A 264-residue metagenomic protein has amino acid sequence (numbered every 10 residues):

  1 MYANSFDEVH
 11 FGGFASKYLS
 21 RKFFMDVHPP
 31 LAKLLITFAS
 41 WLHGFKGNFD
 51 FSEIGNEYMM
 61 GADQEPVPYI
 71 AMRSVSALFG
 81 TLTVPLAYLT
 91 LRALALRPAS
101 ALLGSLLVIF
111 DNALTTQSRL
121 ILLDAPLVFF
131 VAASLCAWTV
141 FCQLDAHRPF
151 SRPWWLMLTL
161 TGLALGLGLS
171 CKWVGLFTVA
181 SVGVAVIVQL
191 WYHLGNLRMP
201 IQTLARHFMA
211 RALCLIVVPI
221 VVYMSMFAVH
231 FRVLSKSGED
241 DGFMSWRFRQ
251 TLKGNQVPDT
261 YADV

Functional and structural regions predicted by a protein language model:
F6, A113-L127, C171-V174: Short acidic/glycine- and proline-prone juxtamembrane loop motifs at membrane-interface regions of multi-pass membrane
H10-G13, S20-A77, K253-A262: Interfacial juxtamembrane loops and adjacent helix segments that form the catalytic/substrate-binding surfaces
Y18, L34, W41, A180 (+1 more regions): Transmembrane-lumen/periplasm boundary regions of multi-pass, lipid-linked membrane glycan transferases
N48-M59, L82, A87-F110, H147-L156: Transmembrane-helix signature of polytopic, membrane-embedded enzymes that assemble or transfer cell-envelope glycans
P66, I70, S74-A95, A133-A137: Transmembrane-helix motifs of polytopic, lipid-linked glycan transferases
L78-T81, A125-F141, L158-T161, V174-T178 (+2 more regions): Alpha-helical transmembrane segments of multi-pass membrane proteins
R92-A95, S134-L156, I187-G195: Membrane-interface transmembrane helices that cradle and orient dolichyl/undecaprenyl
A101-I109, T116, L165, L169: Short helix- or helix-capping micro-motifs that position conserved polar/aromatic residues at function-defining sites
